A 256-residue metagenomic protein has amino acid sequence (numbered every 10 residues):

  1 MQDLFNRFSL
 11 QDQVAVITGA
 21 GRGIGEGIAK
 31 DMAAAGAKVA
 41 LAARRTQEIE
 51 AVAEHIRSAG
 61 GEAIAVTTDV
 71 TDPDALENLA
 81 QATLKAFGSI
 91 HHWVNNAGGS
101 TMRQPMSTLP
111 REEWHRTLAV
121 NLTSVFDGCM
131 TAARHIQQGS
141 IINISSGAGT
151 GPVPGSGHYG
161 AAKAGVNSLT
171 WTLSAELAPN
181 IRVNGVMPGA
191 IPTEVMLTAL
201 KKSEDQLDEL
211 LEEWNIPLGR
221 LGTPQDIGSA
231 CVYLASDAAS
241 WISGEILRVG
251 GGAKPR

Functional and structural regions predicted by a protein language model:
M1-R7, S100-R103, G151, C231-V232 (+1 more regions): Short C-terminal tail/terminal secondary-structure segment of NAD(P)H-dependent dehydrogenase/reductase domains
V14, G21-G23: Conserved glycine-rich cofactor-binding loop
F87, H135, R220-V249, K254-P255: C-terminal substrate-recognition "lid" of short-chain dehydrogenase/reductases
Q104-M106, P110-H115, E212: Substrate-binding pocket helix/loop in short-chain dehydrogenase/reductase
C129, A162: Active-site helix of classical SDR
R134, S174-P179, S240: Alpha-helical segment proximal to the catalytic Tyr-Lys
S146: Residue(s) in the substrate-gating loop at a strand-loop-helix junction that position the organic substrate next
